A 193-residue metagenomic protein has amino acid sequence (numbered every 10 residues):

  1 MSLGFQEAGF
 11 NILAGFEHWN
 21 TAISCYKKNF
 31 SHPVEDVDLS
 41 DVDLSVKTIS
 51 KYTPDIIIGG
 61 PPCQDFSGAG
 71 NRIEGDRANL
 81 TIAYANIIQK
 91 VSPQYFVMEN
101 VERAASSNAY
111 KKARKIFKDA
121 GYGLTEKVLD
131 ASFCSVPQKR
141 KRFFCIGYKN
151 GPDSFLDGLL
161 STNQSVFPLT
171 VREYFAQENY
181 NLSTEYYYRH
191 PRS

Functional and structural regions predicted by a protein language model:
M1-I12, I116-D119, R142-S193: S-adenosyl-L-methionine-dependent DNA methyltransferase catalytic core
M1-S92, E102-N108, K112: Core alpha/beta nucleotide-donor-binding catalytic domains of modification enzymes
E35, P62, T125, S132 (+1 more regions): Glycine-rich, flexible loop/turn motifs
L39, A131, Q177: Active-site donor-binding loop signature of nucleotide-sugar glycosyltransferases
K47, N71, C134, K139-K141 (+1 more regions): Short capping/connector residues at structural and topological boundaries
F66, V136, F175: Short clusters of hydrophobic/aromatic residues that line enzyme substrate/ligand-binding pockets
N79-R140, F144-Y148: Conserved Class I SAM-dependent methyltransferase catalytic core
